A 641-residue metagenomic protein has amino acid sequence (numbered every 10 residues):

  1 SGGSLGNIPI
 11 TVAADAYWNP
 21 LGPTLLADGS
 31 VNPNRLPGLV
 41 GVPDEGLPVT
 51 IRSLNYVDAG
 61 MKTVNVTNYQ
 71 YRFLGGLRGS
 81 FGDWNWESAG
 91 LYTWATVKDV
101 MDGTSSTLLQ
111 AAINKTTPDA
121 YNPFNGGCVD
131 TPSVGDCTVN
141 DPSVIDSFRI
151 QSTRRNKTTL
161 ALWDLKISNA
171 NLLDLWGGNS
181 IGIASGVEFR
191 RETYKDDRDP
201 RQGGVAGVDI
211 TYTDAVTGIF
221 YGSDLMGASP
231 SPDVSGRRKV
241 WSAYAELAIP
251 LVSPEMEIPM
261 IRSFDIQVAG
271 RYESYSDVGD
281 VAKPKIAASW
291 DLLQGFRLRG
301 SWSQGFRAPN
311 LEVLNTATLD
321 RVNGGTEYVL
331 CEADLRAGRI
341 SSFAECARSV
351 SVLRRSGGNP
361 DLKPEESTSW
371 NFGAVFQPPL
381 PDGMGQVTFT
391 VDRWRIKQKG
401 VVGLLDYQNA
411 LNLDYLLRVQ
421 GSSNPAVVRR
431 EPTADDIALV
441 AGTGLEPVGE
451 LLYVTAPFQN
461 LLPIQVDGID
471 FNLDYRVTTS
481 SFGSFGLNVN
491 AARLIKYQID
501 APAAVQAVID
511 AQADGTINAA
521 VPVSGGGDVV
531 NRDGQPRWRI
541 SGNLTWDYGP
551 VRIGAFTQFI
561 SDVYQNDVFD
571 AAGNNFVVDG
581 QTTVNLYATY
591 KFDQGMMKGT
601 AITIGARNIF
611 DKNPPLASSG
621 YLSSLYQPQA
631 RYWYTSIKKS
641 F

Functional and structural regions predicted by a protein language model:
S1, W86-S88, I181-V187, A243 (+12 more regions): Transmembrane beta-strands of outer-membrane beta-barrel proteins
S1-V240, P254, S303, R307-P364 (+3 more regions): Surface-exposed, low-complexity loop segments enriched in small/polar and acidic residues
G2, Y69, D99-S105, D196-Q202 (+8 more regions): Outer-membrane beta-barrel translocator domains and adjoining extracellular loop/strand segments of Gram-negative
T67-Y71, T159-A161, R237-A243, D280-A282 (+6 more regions): Residues that define the transmembrane beta-barrel architecture of outer-membrane proteins
G79-W86, A170-I181, V252-F264, G295 (+5 more regions): Short loop/turn motifs that connect adjacent beta-strands in outer-membrane beta-barrel proteins
F81-D83, Y92-K98, N171, V187-K195 (+13 more regions): Transmembrane beta-strands of outer-membrane beta-barrel pores
L108, T388, K399, I495-Q498 (+2 more regions): C-terminal beta-signal and adjacent terminal beta-strands/loops of Gram-negative outer-membrane beta-barrel proteins
R321, N490-M596: C-terminal beta-barrel architecture of Gram-negative outer-membrane proteins
